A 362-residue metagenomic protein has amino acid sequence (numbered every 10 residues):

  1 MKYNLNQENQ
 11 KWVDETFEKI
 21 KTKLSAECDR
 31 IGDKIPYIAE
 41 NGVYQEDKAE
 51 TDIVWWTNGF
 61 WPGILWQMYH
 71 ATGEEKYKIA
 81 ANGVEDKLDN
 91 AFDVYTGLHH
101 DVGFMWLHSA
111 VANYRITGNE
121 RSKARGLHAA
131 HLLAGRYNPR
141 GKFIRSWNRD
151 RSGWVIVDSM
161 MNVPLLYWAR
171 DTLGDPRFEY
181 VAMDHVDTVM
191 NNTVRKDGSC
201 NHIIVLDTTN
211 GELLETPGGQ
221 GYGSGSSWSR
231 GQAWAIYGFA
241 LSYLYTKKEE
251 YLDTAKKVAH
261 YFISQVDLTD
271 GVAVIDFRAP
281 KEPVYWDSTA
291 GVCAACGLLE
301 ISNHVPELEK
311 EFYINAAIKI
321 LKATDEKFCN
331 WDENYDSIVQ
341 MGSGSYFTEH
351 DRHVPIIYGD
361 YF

Functional and structural regions predicted by a protein language model:
M1-F362: Glycan-recognition and catalytic cores of secretory/periplasmic carbohydrate-active enzymes
